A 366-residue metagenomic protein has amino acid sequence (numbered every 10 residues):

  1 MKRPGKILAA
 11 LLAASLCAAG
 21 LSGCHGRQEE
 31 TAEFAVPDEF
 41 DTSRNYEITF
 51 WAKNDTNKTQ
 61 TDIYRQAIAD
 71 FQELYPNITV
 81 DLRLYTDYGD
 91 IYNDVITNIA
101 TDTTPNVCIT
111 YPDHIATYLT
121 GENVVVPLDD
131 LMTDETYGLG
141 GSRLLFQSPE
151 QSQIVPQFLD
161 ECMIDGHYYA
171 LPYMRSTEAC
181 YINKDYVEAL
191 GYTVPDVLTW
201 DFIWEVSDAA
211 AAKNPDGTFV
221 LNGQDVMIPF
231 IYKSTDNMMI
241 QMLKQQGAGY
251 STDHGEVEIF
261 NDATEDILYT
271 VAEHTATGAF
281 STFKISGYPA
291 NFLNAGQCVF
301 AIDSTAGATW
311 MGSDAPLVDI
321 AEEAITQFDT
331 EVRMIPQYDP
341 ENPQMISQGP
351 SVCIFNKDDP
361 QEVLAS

Functional and structural regions predicted by a protein language model:
A18-V124, G141-R143, S148, D339: Conserved N-terminal structural module of periplasmic/extracytoplasmic solute-binding proteins
F34-V36, F40, D113-T177, E322-P336: Hinge/lid segment of periplasmic solute-binding proteins
E73, T79, E273-T277, D319-S366: Extracytoplasmic/periplasmic substrate-recognition and gating elements
L84-D94, L198-W204, S281-A295: Short helix-initiation/N-cap motifs at beta->coil->alpha
N106-I109, V299-D303: Paired acidic/hydrophobic, glycine-rich loop segments that form the ligand-binding mouth/hinge of periplasmic-binding
D129-Q153, V220-G223, I228, A248-D266 (+2 more regions): Short, solvent-exposed loop/beta-turn-alpha elements that line the ligand-binding surface or hinge of extracytoplasmic
F158-Y173, E178, D201-V257, C298-F300: Extracytoplasmic/periplasmic solute-binding protein
V206-D208, D253-K284, T330, I335: Glycine-centered hinge/linker elements that transmit conformational signals in sensory and ligand-binding systems
